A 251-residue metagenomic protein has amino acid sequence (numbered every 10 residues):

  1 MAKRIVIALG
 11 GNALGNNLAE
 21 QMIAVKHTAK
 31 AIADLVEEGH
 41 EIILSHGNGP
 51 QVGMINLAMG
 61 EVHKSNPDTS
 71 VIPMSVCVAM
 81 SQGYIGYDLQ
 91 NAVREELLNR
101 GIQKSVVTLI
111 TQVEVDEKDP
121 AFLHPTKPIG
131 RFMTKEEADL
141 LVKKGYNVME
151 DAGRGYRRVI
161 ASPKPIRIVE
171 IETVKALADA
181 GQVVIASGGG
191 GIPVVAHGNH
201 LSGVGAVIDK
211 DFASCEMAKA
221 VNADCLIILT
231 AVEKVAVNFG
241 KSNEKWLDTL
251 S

Functional and structural regions predicted by a protein language model:
M1-S45, M54-K64, P73, A176-A180: N-terminal glycine-/serine-/threonine-rich phosphate-binding loop
V6-A8, E41-M54, S105-I110, V184-S187 (+1 more regions): Short beta-strand segments at enzyme active-site cores
N17-A19, G53-A58, K118-H124, A196-N199 (+1 more regions): Short acidic, glycine/serine/threonine-rich loops at helix termini
Q21-K26, A58-T69, F122-R131, N199-A206 (+1 more regions): A glycine- and small-aliphatic-rich helix-loop capping segment at beta-alpha/alpha-beta transitions that lines
D34-E38, D88-L98, E216-D224: Alpha-helix C-terminal capping segments
V62-V184: Ligand-binding beta-strand-loop-alpha-helix segment within the catalytic cores of soluble metabolic enzymes
D151-R154, P165, A176-G198, V237-T249: Active-site rim beta-loop-alpha module in soluble metabolic enzymes
V183-T230, V237-N238: Conserved mixed alpha/beta catalytic, RNA-binding, or beta-rich assembly cores of soluble enzyme, regulatory
